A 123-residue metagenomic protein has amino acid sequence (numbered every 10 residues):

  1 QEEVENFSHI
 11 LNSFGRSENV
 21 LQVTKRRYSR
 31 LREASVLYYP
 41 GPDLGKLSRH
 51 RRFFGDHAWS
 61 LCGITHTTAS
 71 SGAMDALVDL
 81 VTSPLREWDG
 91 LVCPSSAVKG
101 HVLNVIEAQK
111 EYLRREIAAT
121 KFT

Functional and structural regions predicted by a protein language model:
E2-P84: Extended catalytic core of nucleotide-activated donor transferases of GT-like folds
A73-T123: A short, active-site helix/loop in glycosyltransferases that binds the activated sugar's phosphate group
